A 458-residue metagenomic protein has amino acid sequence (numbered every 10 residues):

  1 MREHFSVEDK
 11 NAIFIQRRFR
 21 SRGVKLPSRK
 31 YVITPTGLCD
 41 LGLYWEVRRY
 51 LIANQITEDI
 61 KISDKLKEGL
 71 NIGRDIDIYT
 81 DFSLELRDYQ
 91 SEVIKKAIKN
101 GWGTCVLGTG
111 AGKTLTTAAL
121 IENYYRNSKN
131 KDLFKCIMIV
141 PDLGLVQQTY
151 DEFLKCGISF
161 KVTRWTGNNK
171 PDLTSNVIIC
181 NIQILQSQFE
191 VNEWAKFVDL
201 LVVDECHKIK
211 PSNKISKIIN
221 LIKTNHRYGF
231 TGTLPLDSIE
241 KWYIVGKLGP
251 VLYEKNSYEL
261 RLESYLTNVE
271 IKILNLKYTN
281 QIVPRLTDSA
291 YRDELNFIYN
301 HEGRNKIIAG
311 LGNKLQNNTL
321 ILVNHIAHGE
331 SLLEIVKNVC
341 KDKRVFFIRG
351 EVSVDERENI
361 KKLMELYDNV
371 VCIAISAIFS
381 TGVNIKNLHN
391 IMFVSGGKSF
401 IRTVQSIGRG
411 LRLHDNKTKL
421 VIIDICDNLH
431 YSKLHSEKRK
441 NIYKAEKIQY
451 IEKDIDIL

Functional and structural regions predicted by a protein language model:
N100-Y124: Walker A/P-loop
L143-T166, V339-C340: Conserved helix-turn-beta segment of the N-terminal RecA-like "Helicase ATP-binding" lobe in SF1/SF2 helicases
Q147, T163-L173, E330-S331, K343-S380: Conserved helicase ATPase core of P-loop NTP-dependent helicases/translocases
G167-L200, P211-K217, I378: Conserved helix/coil segment N-terminal to the catalytic DExD/H
H207-I271, Y443: Post-DEXD/H (motif II) to motif III coupling segment of the RecA-like Helicase ATP-binding lobe
L234, K398-I422: Conserved SF2 helicase motif VI
L286-N324, E330-I335: Conserved interdomain hinge at the start of the Helicase C-terminal
A374, T381-G396, L420-D424: A short beta-strand element within the Helicase C-terminal
